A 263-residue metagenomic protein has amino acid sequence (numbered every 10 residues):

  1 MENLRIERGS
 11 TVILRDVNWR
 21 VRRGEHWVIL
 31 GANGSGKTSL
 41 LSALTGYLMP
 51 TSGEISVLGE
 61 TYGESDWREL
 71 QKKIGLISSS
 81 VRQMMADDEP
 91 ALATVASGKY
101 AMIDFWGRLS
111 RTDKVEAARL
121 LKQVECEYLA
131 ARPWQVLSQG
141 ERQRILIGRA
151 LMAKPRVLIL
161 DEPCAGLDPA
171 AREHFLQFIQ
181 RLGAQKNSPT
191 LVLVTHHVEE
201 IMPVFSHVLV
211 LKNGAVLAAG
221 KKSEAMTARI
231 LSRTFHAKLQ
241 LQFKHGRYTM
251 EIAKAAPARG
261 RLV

Functional and structural regions predicted by a protein language model:
I13-L14: Conserved structural motif at the start of ABC-family nucleotide-binding domains
T45: Helix-to-loop junction immediately C-terminal to a conserved catalytic motif
G53-G63, L70: Conserved ABC transporter NBD signature motif
R111-L129: Conserved ABC ATPase "signature" region
P133-L137, E141: Conserved ABC ATPase signature
K154: Conserved catalytic motifs of ABC-family nucleotide-binding domains
L158-E162: Catalytic Walker B motif of ABC-type/P-loop ATPase nucleotide-binding domains
